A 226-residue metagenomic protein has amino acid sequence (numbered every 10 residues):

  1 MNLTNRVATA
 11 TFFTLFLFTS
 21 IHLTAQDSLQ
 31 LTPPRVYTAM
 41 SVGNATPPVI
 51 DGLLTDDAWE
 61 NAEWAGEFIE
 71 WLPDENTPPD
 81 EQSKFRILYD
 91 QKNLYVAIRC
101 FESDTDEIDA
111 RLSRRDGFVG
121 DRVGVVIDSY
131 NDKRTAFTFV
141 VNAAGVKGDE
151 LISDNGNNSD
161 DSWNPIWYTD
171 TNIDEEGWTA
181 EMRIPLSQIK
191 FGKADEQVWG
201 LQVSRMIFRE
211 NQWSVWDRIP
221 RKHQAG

Functional and structural regions predicted by a protein language model:
M1-F12: Bacterial N-terminal signal peptides that target proteins for export
N5, L17-T19, A25, P33: Generic detector of low-complexity/intrinsically disordered segments and short hydrophobic N-terminal stretches
A10-S20: Bacterial N-terminal signal peptides
A25-G226: Structural preference for beta-rich elements and adjacent junctions enriched in aromatics
